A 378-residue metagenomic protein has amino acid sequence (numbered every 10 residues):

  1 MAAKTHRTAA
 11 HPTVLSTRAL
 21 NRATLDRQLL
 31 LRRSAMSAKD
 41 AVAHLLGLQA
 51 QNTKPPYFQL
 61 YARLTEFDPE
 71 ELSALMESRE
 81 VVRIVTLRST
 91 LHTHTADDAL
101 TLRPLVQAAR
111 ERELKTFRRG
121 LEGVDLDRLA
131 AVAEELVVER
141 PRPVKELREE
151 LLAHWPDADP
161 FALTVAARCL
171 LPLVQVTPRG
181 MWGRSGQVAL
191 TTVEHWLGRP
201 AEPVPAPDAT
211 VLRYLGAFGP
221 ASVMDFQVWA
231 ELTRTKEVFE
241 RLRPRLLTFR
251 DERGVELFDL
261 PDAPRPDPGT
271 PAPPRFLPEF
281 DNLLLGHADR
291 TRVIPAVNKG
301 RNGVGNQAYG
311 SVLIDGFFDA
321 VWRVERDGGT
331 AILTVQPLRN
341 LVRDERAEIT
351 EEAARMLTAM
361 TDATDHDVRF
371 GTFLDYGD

Functional and structural regions predicted by a protein language model:
M1-R290, A296-D378: Long, low-complexity intrinsically disordered regions
